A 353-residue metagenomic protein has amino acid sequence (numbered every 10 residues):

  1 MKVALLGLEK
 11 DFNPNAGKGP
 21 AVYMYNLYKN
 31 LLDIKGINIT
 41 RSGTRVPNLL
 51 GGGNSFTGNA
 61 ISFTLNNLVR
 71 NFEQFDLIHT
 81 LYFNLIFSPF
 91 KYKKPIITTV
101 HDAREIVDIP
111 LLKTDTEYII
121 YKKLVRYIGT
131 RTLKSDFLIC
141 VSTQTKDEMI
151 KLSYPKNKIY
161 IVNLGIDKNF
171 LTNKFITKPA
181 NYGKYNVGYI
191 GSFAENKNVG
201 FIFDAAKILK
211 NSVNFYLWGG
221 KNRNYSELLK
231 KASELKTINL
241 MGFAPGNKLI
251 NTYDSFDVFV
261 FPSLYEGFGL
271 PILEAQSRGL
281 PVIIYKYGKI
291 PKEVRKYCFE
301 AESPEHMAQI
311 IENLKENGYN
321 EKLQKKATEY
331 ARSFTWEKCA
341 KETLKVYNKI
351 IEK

Functional and structural regions predicted by a protein language model:
L5-A16, P20-S88: Active-site donor-binding segments of glycosyltransferases and PAPS-dependent sulfotransferases
V22, N26, A194-I208: A conserved mid-protein helix/loop that constitutes part of the nucleotide-sugar donor-binding site
Y118-L138: Membrane-proximal helix-turn-helix segments that form the acceptor-binding/catalytic region of lipid-linked
Q144, G165: Carbohydrate-associated surface elements
E227-N247: Nucleotide-activated donor-binding/catalytic signature segment of Leloir-type glycosyltransferases, i.e., the conserved
L264, Q276: Aromatic "clamp/platform" in nucleotide-sugar-dependent glycosyltransferases that forms part of the donor/acceptor
I272, P281-I284: Short hydrophobic beta-strand element within catalytic cores of glycosyltransferases and related nucleotide-activated
Y297-E305, N313-G318: Conserved acidic donor-binding segment of nucleotide-sugar-dependent glycosyltransferases
